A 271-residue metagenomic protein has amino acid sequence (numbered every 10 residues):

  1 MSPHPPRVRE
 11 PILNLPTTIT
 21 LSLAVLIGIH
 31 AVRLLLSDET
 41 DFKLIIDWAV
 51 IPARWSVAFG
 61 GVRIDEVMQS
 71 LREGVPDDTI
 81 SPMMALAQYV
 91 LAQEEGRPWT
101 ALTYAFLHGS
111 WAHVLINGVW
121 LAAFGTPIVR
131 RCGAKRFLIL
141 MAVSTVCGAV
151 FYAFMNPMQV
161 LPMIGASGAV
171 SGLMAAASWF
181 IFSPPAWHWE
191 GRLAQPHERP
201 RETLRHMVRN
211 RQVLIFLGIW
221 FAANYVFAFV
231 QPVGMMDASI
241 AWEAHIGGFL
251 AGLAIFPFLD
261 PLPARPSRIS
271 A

Functional and structural regions predicted by a protein language model:
S2-A271: A detector for small-residue-rich transmembrane helices and their helix-helix packing motifs
